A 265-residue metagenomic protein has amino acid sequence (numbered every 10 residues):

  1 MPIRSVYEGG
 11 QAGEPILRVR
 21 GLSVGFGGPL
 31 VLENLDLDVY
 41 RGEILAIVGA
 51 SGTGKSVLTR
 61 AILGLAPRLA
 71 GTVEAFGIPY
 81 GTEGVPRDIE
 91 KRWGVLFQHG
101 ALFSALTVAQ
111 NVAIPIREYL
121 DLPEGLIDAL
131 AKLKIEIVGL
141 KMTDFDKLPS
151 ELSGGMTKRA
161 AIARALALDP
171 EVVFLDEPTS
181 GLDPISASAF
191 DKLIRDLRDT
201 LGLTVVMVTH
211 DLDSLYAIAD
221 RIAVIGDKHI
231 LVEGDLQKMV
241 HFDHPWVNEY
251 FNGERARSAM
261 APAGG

Functional and structural regions predicted by a protein language model:
V48-A50: The feature captures the beta-strand-to-loop junction immediately N-terminal to the Walker
L63: Helix-to-loop junction immediately C-terminal to a conserved catalytic motif
G71-G81, I89: Conserved ABC transporter NBD signature motif
G125-T143: Conserved ABC ATPase "signature" region
L148-L152, M156: Conserved ABC ATPase signature
D169: Conserved catalytic motifs of ABC-family nucleotide-binding domains
V173-D176: Catalytic Walker B motif of ABC-type/P-loop ATPase nucleotide-binding domains
